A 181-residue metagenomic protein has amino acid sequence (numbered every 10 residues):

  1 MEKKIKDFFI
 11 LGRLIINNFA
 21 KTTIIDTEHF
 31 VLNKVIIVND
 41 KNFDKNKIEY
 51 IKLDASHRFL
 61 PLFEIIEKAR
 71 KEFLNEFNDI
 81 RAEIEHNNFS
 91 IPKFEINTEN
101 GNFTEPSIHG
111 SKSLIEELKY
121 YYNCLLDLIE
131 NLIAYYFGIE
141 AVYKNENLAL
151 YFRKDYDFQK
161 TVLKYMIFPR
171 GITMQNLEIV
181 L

Functional and structural regions predicted by a protein language model:
M1-F9, A20-L181: Acidic, Ser/Thr/Gly/Pro-rich intrinsically disordered interaction regions
